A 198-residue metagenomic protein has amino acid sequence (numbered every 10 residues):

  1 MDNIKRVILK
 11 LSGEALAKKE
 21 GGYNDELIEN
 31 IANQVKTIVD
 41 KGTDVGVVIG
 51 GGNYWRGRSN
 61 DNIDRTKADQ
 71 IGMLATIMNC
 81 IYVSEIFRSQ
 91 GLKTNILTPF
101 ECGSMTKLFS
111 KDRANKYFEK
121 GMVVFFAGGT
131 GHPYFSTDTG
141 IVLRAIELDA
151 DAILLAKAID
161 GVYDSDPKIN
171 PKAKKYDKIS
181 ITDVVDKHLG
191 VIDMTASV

Functional and structural regions predicted by a protein language model:
M1-D44: N-terminal glycine-/serine-/threonine-rich phosphate-binding loop
I8-S12, I49-G50, L97, F126-G128 (+1 more regions): Short beta-strand segments
G13-A15, G52-Y54, G129-H132, I159: Short glycine-rich anion-binding loops that position phosphate/pyrophosphate groups of nucleotides and phosphorylated
V39-K41, I81-G91, L143-D151: Alpha-helix C-terminal capping segments
G42-G46, G121-V123: Loop/turn-to-beta-strand initiation segments
V45, K93-T94, I153: Hydrophobic anchor at the start of a short beta-strand that flanks the dinucleotide cofactor-binding loop
R58-T66, E101-V123, P133-V198: Active-site phosphate/oxyanion-binding loops
N60-T106: Glycine/small-residue-rich loop that forms an oxyanion/phosphate-binding "nest" at active or ligand-binding sites
